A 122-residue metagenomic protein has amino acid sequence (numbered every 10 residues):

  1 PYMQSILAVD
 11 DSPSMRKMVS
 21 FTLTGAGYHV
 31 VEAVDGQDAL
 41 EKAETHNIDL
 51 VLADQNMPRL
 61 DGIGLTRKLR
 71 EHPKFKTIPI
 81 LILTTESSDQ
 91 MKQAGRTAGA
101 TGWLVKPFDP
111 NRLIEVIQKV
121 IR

Functional and structural regions predicted by a protein language model:
K17-G25: Charged docking surfaces used in two-component/phosphorelay signaling
G27-V34, K42: Short hydrophobic/Thr-rich beta-strand motif most characteristic of the beta2 strand and flanking loop of CheY-like
N47-L52: Active-site beta3 strand of CheY-like receiver
D54, T84: Active-site residues of response regulator receiver
M57: Receiver (REC) domain active-site loop signature in two-component systems and cognate sites in sensor histidine kinases
F108-I117: C-terminal output helix
